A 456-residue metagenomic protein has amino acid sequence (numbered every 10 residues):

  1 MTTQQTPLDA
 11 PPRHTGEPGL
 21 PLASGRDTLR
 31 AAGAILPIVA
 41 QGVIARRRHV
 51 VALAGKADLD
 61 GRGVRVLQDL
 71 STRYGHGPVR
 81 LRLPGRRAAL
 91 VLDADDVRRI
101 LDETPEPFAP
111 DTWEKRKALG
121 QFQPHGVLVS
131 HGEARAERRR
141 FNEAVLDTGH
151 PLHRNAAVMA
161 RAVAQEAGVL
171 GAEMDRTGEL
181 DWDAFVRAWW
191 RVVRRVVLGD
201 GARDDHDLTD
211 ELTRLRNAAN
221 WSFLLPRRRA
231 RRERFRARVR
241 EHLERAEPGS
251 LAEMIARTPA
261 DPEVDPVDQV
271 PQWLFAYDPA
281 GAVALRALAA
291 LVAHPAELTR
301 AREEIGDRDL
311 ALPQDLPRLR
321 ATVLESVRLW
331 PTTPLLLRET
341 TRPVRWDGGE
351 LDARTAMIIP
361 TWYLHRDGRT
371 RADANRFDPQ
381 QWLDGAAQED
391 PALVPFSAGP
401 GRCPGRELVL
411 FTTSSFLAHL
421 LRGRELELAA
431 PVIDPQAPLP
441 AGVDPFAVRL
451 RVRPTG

Functional and structural regions predicted by a protein language model:
T2-I44, Y74-R80, R87-V91, D95-R98 (+1 more regions): Cytochrome P450
I44-V66, L324-R328: Short, basic/low-complexity N-terminal boundary segments at the transition from targeting/disordered tails
G55-R86: Glycine-rich loop/turn
